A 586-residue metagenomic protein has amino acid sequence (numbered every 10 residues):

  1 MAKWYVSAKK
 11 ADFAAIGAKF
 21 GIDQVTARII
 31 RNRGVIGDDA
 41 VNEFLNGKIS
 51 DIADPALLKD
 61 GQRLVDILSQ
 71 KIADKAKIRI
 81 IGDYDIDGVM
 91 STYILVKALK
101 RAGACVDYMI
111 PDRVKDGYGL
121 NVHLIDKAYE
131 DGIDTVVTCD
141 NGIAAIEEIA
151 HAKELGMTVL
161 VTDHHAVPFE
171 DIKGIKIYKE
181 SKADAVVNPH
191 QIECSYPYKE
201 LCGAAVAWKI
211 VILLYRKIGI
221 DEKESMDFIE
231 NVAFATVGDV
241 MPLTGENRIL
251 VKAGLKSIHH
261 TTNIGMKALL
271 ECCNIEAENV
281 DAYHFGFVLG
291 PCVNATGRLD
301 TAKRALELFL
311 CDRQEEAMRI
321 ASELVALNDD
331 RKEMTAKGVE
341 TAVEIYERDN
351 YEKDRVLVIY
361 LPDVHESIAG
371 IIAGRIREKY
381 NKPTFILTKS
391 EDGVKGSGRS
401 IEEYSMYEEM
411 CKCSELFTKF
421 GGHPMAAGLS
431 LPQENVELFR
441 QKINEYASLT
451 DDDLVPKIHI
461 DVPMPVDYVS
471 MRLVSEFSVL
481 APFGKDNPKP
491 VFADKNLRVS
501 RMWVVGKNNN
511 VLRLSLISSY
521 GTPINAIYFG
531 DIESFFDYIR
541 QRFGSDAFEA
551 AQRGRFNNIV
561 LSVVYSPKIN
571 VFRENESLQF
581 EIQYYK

Functional and structural regions predicted by a protein language model:
M1-K3: Catalytic domains of riboflavin
Y5-T135, E154-G156, G174, K182 (+2 more regions): Hydrophobic helix-and-loop "lid/oligomerization" segment in the mid-to-C-terminal part of catalytic domains
Q70-D74, E316-S322, A326-Y360, K412-K586: Mid-to-C-terminal polyanion-binding domains and interfaces
D85, G142-A144, A166, Q191-I192 (+16 more regions): Short, glycine-/Ser/Thr-/acidic-enriched flexible segments
V89-M90, E147, E170, G245 (+7 more regions): Short helix/loop capping segments that flank catalytic or ligand/cofactor-binding pockets
D107, L160, I539: Conserved beta-strand positions in the Rossmann-like core of class I SAM-dependent methyltransferases
D126-A204, W208-K217, D227, T244: Active-site cavity-forming subdomains of large catalytic enzyme subunits
I175-Y178, A183-A185, D392-S400, P523-I527 (+1 more regions): Short, well-ordered strand-loop elements centered on a beta-strand within folded domains, enriched for acidic residues
